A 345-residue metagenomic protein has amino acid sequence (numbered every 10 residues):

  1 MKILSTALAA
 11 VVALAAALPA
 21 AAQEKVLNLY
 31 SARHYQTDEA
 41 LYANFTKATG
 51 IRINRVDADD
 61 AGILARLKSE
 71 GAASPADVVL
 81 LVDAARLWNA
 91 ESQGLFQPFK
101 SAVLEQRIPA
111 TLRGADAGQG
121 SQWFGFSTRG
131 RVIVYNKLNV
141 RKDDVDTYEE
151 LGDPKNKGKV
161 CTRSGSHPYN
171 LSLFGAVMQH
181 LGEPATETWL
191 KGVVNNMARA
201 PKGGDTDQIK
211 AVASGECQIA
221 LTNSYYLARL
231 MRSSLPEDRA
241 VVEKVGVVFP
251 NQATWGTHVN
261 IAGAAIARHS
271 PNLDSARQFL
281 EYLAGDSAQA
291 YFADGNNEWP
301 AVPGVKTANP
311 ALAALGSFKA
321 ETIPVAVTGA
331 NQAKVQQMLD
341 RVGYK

Functional and structural regions predicted by a protein language model:
A17-P19: N-terminal signal peptide c-region/cleavage motif recognized by signal peptidases
Q23-W88, K345: Early extracytoplasmic/lumenal segment of secretory-pathway proteins
Y30-R33, Q119-W123, Y135-K137, D143 (+3 more regions): Short beta-strand->loop
V56-A65, S74-Q97, V103-I108, T128 (+1 more regions): Ligand-binding clamshell of periplasmic/extracellular solute-binding protein-like
S74-V79, Q97-I133, E149, C161: A structural signal for short loop-to-beta-strand junctions that line the ligand-binding cleft of periplasmic/secreted
L87-L95, G118-D146, F174-G175, V259-A265: Periplasmic solute-binding protein
G165, Y169-S172, A176-P250: Ligand-binding pocket segment of bilobal, Venus flytrap-like solute-binding proteins
A262-T322: Mature extracytoplasmic/periplasmic domains
